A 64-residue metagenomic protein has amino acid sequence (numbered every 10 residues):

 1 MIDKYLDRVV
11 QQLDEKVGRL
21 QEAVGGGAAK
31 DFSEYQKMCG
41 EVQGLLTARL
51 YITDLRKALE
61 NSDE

Functional and structural regions predicted by a protein language model:
M1, K57-E64: Short intrinsically disordered terminal tails
M1-G27: N-terminal acidic leader/helix
A29-E60: Short, charge-rich amphipathic interface segments used for partner binding and complex assembly
